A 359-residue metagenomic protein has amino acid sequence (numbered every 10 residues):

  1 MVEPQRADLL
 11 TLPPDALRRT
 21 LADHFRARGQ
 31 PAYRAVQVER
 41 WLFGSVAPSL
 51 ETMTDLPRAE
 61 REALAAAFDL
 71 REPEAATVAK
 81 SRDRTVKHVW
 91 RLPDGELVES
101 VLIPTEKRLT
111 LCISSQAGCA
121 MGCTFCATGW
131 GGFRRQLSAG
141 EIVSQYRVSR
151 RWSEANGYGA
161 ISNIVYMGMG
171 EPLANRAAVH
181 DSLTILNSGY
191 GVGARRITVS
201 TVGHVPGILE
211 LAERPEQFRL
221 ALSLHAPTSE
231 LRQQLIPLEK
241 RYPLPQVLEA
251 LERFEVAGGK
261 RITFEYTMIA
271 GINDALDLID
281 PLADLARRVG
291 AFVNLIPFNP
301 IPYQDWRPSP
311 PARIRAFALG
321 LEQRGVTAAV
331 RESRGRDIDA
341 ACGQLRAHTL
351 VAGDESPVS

Functional and structural regions predicted by a protein language model:
M1-V98, P104, E252-R261, M268-S359: Auxiliary Fe-S-binding modules of radical SAM enzymes
S45, K107, T128-F133, T228-S229 (+1 more regions): A short, flexible beta-alpha/helix-coil linker loop
S81, S114-S115, S200, S223: Short linear Ser/Thr-Pro motifs
V86, V98, L109-C112, M121 (+1 more regions): Generic beta-strand structural signal
L102-I103, A178: Residue-level structural signal for beta-strand termini and adjacent loop
P104-R150: Canonical Radical SAM [4Fe-4S] cluster-binding loop centered on the CxxxCxxC motif and its immediate flanking residues
S149-A329: Conserved AdoMet/S-adenosylmethionine-binding subsite of the radical SAM
